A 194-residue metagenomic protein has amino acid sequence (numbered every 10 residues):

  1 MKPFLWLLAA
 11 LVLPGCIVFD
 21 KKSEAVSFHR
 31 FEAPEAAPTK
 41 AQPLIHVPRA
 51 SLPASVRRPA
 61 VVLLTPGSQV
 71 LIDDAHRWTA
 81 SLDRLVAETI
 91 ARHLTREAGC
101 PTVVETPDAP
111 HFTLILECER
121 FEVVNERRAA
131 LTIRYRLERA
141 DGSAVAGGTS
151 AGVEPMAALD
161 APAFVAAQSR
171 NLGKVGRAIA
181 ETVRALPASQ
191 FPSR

Functional and structural regions predicted by a protein language model:
M1-C16: Sec-dependent bacterial lipoprotein signal peptides
C16-T79, L186-R194: A structural "domain/chain start" motif
I17-E35, R92, E97-D141, M156: Surface-exposed short loop/turn segments
A41-P43, R57-P59, P66, P110-L114 (+2 more regions): Envelope-exposed proteins and targeting segments
A50, C118-E119, A151-V153: Generic short beta-strand segments
S68-R77, G142-E181: Short secondary-structure boundary motifs at beta->alpha junctions and helix caps
A91, T95-G99, A180-A188: Sec-exported extracytoplasmic/periplasmic mature domains
